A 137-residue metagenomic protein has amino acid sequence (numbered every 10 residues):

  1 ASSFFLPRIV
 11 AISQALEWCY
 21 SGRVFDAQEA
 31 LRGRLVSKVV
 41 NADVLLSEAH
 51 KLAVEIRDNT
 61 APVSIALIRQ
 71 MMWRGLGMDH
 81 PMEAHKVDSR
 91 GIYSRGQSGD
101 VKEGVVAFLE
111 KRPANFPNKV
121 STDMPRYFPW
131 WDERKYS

Functional and structural regions predicted by a protein language model:
A1-V63: Crotonase-fold acyl-CoA enzyme core
S2-F5, Q14, L67, D88-G91 (+1 more regions): Hydrophobic alpha-helical segments typical of transmembrane helices and their membrane-interface/capping positions
F4-R8, G99, A107, A114: Flexible, active-site-adjacent loop/turn segments at secondary-structure boundaries
V10, C19, V40, G96 (+2 more regions): Short, flexible helix/strand-to-coil boundary loops that buttress conserved ligand/catalytic motifs in alpha/beta
W18-C19, I68-M72, I92, F108: Short alpha-helical scaffolding segments that buttress acidic/His motifs in well-ordered protein cores
V36-K86, G99, N115-S137: C-terminal long alpha-helix characteristic of the crotonase
E83-R90, S94-Q97, V105-K111: N-terminal glycine-rich phosphate-binding loop for ADP-containing cofactors
